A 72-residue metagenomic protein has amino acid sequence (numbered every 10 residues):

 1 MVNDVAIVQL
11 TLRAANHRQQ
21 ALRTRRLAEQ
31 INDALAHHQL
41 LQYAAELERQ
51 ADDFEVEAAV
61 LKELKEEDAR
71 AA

Functional and structural regions predicted by a protein language model:
M1-A72: Long, non-catalytic architectural segments outside compact domain cores
